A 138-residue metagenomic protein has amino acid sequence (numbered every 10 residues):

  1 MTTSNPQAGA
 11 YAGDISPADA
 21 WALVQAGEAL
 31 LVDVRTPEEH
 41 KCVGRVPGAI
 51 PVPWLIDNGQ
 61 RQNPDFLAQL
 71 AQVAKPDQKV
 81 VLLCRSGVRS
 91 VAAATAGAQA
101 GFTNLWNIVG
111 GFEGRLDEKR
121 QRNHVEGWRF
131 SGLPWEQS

Functional and structural regions predicted by a protein language model:
M1-A29, P37-K79, S90-S138: Rhodanese-like catalytic fold shared by cysteine-dependent sulfurtransferases and DSP/PTP-type phosphatases
D33, G87: Conserved G/P- and acidic residue-centered "switch" motifs that form tight phosphate/ATP-binding loops in soluble
L82-L83: Short, surface-exposed ligand- or partner-binding patches at beta-edge/loop junctions that are enriched in aromatics
